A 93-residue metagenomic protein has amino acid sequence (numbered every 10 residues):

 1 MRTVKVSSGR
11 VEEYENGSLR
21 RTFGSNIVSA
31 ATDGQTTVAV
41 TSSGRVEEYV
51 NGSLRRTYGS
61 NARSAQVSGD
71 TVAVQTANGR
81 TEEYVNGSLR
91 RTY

Functional and structural regions predicted by a protein language model:
M1-L19: An edge-strand/N-cap motif at the start of beta-rich repeat modules
M1-V6, Q35-T41, D70-T76: Short beta-strand elements that form the blades of beta-propeller/WD-repeat-like and other beta-sheet-rich scaffold
S8-V11, S43-V46, N78-T81: Loop/turn residues immediately N-terminal
G17-G24, G52-G59, L89-Y93: A short beta-strand motif characteristic of beta-propeller blades
G24-T36, G59-T71: Repeated scaffold domains used in trafficking and secretory/extracellular systems, primarily beta-propellers
T37, V46-E47, V72, T81: Extended, compositionally simple hydrophobic/Ser/Thr-rich segments that build repetitive fibrous architectures
N78-Y93: Blade-level signature of beta-propeller repeat domains, shared across WD40, Kelch, NHL, RCC1 and BNR/Asp-box propellers
